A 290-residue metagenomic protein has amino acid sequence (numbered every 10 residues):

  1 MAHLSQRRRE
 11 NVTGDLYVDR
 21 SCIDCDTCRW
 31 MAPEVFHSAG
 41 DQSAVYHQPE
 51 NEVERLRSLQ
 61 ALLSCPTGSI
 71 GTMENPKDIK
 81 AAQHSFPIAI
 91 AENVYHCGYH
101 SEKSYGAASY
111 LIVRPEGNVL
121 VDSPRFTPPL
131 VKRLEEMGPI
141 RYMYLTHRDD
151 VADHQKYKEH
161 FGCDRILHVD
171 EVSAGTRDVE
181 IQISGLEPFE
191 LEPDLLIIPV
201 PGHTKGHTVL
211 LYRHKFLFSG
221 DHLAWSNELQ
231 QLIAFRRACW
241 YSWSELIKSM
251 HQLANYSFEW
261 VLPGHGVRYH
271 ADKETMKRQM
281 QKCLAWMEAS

Functional and structural regions predicted by a protein language model:
A2-D15, I79-A89: N-terminal [4Fe-4S]-dependent radical SAM core
L4-I23, H37-L56: Ferredoxin-like iron-sulfur electron-transfer modules
Y17-A32, E52-G68: Cysteine-centered iron-sulfur cluster-binding motifs in ferredoxin-type domains/subunits of redox enzymes
P33-A44, N75-K80, I181: Short cysteine/histidine-rich zinc-coordinating motifs and their immediately flanking basic loops
G40-D41, N118-L120, F126-P128, R141 (+4 more regions): Metallo-beta-lactamase
E54-P115, T275-R278: Zn-dependent metallo-beta-lactamase
A91-V119, F126-Y142, R148, F258: Non-catalytic interaction surface on structured domains
G106, F126-P193, A285: Active-site HxH/HxHxD metal-binding segment of metal-dependent hydrolases
